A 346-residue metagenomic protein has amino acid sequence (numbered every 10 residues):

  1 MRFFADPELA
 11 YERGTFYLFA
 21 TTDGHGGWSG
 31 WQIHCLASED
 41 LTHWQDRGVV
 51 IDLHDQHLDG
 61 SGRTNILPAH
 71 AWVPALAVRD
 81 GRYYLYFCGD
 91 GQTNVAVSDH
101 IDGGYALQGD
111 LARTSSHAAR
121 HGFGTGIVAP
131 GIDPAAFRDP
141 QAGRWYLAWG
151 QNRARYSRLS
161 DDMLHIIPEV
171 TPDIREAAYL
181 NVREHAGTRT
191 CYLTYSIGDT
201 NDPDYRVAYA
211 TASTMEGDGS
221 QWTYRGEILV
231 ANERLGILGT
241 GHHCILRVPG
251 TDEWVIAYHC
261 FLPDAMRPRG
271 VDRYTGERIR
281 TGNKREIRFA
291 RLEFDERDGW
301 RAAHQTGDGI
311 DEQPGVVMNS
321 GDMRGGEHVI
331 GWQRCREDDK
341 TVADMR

Functional and structural regions predicted by a protein language model:
M1-R346: Carbohydrate-active catalytic/glycan-binding domains of CAZyme proteins, especially the secreted or lumenal ectodomains
